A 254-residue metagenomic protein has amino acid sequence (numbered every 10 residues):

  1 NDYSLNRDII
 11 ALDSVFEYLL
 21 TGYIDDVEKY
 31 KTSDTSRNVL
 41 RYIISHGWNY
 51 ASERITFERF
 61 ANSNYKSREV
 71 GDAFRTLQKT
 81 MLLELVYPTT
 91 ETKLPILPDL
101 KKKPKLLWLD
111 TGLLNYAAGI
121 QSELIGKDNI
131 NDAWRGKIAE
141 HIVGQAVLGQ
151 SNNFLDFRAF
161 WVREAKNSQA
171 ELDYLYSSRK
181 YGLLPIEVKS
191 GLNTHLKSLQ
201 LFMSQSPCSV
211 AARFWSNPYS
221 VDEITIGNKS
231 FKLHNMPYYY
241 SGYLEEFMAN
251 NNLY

Functional and structural regions predicted by a protein language model:
D2-E171, Y176-S178: Accessory nucleic acid-recognition modules appended to NTPase machines
L107, I186, V210-F214: Hydrophobic/aromatic beta-strand patches that form the interior of the parallel beta-sheet core in alpha/beta enzyme
L113-L114, G191, P218-Y219: Short, solvent-exposed loop/turn segments at secondary-structure junctions
N152-N153, F202-S209: Arginine/glycine-rich "motif VI" loop of SF2 helicases in the C-terminal RecA-like domain
G182-N193: Active-site ExK catalytic segment of metal-dependent nucleases
G191-L201: Active-site-adjacent loop/helix micro-motif of nuclease/hydrolase catalytic cores
P218-Y254: Domain-level recognition of nuclease-like catalytic cores that cleave nucleotide substrates
